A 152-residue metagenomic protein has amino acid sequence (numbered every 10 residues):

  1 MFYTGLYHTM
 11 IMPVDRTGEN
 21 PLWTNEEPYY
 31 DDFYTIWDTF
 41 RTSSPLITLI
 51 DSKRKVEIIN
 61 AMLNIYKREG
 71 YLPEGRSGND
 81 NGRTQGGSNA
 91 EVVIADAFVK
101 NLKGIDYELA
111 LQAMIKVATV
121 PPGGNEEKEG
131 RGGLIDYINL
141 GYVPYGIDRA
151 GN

Functional and structural regions predicted by a protein language model:
M1, D38, R54, I58 (+3 more regions): General structural feature for long, well-ordered alpha-helical segments within catalytic domains of soluble enzymes
F2-H8, M62, M114: Short alpha-helical scaffolding segments that buttress acidic/His motifs in well-ordered protein cores
T4-D15, D32-K55, A95-K100: Alpha-helical support elements that line or immediately flank enzyme active sites and cofactor-binding pockets
N20-E26, F33, W37, S52-S77: Active-site-surrounding "flap" and adjacent substrate/cofactor-binding loops of secreted or lumenal enzymes, prototyped
E27-P28, S44-I47, N79: Residue-level detector of alpha-helix boundaries and kinks
Y30-Y34, N81-T84: A short, ordered amphipathic alpha-helix with a cationic face
I65-N152: Active-site cavity-forming subdomains of large catalytic enzyme subunits
